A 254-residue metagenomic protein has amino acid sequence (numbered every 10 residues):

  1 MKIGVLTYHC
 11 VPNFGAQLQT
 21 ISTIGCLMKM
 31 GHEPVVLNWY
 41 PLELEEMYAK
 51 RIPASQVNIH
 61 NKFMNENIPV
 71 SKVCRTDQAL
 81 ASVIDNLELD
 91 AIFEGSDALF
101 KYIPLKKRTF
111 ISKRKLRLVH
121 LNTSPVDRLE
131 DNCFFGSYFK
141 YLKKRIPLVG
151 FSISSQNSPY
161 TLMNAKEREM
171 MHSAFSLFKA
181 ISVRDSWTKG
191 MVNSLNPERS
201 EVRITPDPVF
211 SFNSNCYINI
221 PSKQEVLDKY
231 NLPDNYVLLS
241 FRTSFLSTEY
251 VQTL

Functional and structural regions predicted by a protein language model:
M1-L254: Active-site anion-handling motifs in enzyme catalytic cores
